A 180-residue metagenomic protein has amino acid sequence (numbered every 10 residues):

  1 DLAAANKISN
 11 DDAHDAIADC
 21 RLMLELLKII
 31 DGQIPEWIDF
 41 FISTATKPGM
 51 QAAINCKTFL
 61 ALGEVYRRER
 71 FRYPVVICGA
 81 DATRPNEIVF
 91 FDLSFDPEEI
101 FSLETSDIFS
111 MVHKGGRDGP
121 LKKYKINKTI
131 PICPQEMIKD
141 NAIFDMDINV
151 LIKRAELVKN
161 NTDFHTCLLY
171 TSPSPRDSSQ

Functional and structural regions predicted by a protein language model:
D1-K47: Acidic, Mg2+-coordinating catalytic module of metal-dependent nucleases/exonucleases that use a two-metal-ion mechanism
L22, F95, D177: Short, glycine/acidic-enriched loop or turn micro-motifs at the edges of active sites
T44-H113: Acidic catalytic cores of enzymes that act on phosphate-bearing nucleotides/polynucleotides
R84-E156: Compositionally biased terminal segments
N161, C167-L169: Extended, compositionally biased alpha-helical segments that mediate assembly or anchoring
Y170-D177: Conserved small/polar residues in nucleotide/adenosyl-binding loops
